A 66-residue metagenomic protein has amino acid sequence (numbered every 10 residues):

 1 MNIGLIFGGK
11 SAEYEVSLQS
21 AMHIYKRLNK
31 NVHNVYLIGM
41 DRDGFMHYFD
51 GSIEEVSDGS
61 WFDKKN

Functional and structural regions predicted by a protein language model:
M1-N66: ATP-binding N-terminal substructure of ATP-dependent carboxylate-amine bond-forming enzymes
